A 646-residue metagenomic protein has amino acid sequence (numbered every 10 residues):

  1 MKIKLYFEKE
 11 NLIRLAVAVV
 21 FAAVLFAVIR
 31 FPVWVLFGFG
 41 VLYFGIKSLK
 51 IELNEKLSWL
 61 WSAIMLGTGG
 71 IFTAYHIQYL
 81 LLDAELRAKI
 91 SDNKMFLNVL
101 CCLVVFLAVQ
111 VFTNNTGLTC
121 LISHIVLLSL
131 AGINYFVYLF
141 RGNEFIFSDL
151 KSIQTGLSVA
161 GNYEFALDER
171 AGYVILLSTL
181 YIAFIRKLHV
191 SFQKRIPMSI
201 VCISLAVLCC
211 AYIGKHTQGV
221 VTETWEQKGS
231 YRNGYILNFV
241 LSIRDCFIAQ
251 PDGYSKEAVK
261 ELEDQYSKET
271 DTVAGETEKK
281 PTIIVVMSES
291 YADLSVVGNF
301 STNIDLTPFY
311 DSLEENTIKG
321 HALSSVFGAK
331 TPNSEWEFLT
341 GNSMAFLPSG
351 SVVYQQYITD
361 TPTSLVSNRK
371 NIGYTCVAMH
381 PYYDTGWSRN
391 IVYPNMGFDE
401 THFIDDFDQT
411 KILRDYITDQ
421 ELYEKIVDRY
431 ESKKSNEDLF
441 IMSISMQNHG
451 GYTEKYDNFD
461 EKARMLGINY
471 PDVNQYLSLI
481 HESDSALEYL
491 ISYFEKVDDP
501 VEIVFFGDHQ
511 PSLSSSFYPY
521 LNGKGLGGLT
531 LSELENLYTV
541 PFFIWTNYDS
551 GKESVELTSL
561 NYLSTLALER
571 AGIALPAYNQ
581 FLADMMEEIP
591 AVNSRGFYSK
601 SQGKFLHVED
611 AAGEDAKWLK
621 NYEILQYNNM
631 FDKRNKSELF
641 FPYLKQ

Functional and structural regions predicted by a protein language model:
K2-S230: Transmembrane and membrane-interface helices of multi-pass, inner-membrane envelope-modifying transferases
E8, F136, F140-I146, D168 (+5 more regions): A diffuse structural propensity rather than consistent per-protein peaks
H76-I77, G156, F239, I243 (+4 more regions): Generic structural signal of hydrophobic/aromatic residues within well-ordered alpha-helices of folded domains
L150-I153, N233-I236, V240, K256 (+3 more regions): Alpha-helix initiation and N-capping motif
Y212-V285: Membrane-interface segments at or immediately adjacent to transmembrane helices that form the boundary between
S267-E278, S288, D293-Q646: Solvent-exposed soluble domains appended to multi-pass membrane proteins
